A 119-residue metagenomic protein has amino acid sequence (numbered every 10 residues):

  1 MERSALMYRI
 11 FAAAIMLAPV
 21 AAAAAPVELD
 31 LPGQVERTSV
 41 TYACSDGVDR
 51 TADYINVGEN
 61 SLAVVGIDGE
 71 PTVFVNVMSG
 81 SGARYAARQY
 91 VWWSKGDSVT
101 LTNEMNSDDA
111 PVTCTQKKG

Functional and structural regions predicted by a protein language model:
E2-A12: Bacterial N-terminal signal peptides that target proteins for export
A18-A21: N-terminal signal peptide c-region/cleavage motif recognized by signal peptidases
A24-G119: Cysteine-centric segments in proteins
